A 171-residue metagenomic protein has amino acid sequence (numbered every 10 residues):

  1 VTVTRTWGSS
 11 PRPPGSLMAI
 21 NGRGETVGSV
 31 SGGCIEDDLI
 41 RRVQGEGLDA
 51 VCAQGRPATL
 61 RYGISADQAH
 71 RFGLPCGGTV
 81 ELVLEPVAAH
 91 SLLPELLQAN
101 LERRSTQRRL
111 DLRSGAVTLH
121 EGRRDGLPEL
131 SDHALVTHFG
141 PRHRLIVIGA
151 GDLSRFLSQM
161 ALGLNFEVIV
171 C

Functional and structural regions predicted by a protein language model:
V1-C171: Segments forming oxygen-rich coordination pockets for charged ligands
